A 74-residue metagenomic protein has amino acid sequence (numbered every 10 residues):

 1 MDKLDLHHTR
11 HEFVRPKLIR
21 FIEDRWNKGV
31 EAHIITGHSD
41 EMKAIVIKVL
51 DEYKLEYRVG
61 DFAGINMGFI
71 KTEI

Functional and structural regions predicted by a protein language model:
M1-I74: Long, charged, low-complexity intrinsically disordered regions
